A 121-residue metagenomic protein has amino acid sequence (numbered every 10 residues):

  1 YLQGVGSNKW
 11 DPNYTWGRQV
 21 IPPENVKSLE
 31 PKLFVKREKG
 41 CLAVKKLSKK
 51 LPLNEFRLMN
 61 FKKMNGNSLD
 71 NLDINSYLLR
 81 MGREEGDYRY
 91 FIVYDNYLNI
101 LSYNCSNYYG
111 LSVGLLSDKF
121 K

Functional and structural regions predicted by a protein language model:
Y1-S7, N13, K27: Acidic/His-rich structured neighborhood in mature extracellular/periplasmic domains
W16-K121: C-terminal soluble interaction/assembly domains
